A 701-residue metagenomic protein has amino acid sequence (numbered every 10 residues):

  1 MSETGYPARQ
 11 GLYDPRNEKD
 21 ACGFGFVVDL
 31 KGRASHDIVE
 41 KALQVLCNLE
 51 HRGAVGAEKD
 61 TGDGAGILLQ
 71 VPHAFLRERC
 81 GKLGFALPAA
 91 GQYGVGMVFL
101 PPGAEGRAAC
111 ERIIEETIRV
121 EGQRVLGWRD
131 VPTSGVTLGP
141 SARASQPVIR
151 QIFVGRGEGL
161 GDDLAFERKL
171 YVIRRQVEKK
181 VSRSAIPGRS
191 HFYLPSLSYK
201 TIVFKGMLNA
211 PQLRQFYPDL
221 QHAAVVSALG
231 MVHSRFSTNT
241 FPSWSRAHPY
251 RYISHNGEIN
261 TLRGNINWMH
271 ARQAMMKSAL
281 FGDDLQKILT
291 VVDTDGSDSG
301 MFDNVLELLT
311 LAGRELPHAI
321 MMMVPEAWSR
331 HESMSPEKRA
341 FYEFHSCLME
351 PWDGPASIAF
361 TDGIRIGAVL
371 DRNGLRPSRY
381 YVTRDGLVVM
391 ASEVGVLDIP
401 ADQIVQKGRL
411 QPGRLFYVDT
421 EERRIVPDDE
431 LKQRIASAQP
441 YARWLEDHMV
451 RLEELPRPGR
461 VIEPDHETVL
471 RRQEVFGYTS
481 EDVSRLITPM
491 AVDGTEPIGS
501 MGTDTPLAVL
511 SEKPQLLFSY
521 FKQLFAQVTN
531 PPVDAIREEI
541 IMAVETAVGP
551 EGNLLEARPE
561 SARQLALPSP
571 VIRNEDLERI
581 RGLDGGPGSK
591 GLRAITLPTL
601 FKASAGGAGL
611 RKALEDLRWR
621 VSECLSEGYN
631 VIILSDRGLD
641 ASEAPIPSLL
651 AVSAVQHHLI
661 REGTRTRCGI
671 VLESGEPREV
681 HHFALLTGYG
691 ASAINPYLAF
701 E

Functional and structural regions predicted by a protein language model:
M1-S2, K31-A34, A223-V225, L311-L316 (+4 more regions): Secondary-structure transition/capping motifs at alpha-helix termini and the adjoining loop/turn into the next element
S2-E560, R573: Conserved short alpha-helical segments that host acidic/polar catalytic motifs at enzyme active sites
V27-K31, E326, P506, S635-A644 (+1 more regions): Conserved short loop/turn motifs at secondary-structure junctions
Q221-S227, H248, D493-P497, T503-E662: Non-catalytic terminal/interface segments that mediate subunit docking, oligomerization, and allosteric communication
F236-T238, G395, K602-A603, D616 (+1 more regions): Short acidic loop-to-helix transition motifs that present clustered carboxylates
F416, D636, L686: Conserved, mostly hydrophobic/aromatic
E421, R637-L639, G675, A691 (+1 more regions): Short, ordered loop/turn segments at secondary-structure junctions
E676-G690: Catalytic cores of alpha/beta
